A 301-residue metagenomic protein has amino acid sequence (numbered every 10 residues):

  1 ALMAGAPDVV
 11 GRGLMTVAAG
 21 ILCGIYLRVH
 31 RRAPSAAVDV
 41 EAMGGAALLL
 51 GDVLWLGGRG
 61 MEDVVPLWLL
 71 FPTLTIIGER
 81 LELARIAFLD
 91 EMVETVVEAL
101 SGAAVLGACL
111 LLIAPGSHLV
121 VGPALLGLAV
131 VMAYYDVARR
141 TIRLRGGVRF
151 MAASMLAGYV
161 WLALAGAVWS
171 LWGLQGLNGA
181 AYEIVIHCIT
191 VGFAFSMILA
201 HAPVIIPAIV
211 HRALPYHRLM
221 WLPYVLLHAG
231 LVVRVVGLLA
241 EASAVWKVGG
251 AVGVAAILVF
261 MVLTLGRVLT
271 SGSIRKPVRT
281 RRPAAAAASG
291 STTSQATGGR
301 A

Functional and structural regions predicted by a protein language model:
A1-L2, L14-L27, V40-D52, A99-G102: Internal transmembrane alpha-helices of multipass membrane proteins
L2-G11, I25-D39, L54-E62, I76-T95 (+7 more regions): Juxtamembrane membrane-water interface segments of multi-pass membrane proteins, especially cytoplasmic-side
G5-G20, R59-T73, S117-G127, V185-F195 (+1 more regions): Structural signature of hydrophobic alpha-helical transmembrane segments
V17-R28, L48, L69-R80, A124-Y135 (+1 more regions): Alpha-helical transmembrane segments and their membrane-interface exit regions
G20, L74, F195, L219-R234 (+1 more regions): Hydrophobic alpha-helical membrane segments
V97-E98, M155-G158, M220-H228: Select subsegments of transmembrane alpha-helices in polytopic membrane proteins, especially boundary-proximal
S101-V105, G158-A165, L227-G230: Core segments of transmembrane alpha-helices that mediate helix-helix packing or line hydrophobic substrate/ligand
A157, C188, G230, M261: Divalent metal-coordination and catalytic microenvironments
